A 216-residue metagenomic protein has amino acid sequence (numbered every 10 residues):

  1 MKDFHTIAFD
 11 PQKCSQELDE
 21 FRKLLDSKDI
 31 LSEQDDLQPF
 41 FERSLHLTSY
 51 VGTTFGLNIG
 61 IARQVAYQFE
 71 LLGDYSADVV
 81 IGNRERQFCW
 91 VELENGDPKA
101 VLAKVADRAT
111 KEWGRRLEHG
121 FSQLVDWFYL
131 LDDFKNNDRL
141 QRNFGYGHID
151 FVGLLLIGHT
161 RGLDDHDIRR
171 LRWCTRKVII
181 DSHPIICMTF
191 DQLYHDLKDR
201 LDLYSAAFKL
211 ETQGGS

Functional and structural regions predicted by a protein language model:
M1-S216: Charged, terminal alpha-helix-loop-beta segments that serve as non-catalytic nucleic-acid engagement and/or assembly
